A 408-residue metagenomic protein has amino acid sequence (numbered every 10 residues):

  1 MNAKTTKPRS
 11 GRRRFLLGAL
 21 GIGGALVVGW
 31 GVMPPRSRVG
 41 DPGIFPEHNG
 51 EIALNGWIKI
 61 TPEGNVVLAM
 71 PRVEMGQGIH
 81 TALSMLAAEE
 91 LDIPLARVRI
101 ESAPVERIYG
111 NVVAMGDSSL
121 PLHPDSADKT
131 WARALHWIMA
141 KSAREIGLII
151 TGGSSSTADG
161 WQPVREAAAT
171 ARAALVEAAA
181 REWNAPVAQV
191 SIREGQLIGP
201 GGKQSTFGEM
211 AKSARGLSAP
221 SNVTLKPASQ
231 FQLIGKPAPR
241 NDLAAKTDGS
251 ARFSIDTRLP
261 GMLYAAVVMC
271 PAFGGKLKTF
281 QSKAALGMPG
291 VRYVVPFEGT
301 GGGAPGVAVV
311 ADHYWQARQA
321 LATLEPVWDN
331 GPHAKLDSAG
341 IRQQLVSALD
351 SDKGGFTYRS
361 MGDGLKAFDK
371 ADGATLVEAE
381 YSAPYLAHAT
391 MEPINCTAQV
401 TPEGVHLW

Functional and structural regions predicted by a protein language model:
M1-W408: Structural alpha/beta core scaffold segments of enzyme domains
